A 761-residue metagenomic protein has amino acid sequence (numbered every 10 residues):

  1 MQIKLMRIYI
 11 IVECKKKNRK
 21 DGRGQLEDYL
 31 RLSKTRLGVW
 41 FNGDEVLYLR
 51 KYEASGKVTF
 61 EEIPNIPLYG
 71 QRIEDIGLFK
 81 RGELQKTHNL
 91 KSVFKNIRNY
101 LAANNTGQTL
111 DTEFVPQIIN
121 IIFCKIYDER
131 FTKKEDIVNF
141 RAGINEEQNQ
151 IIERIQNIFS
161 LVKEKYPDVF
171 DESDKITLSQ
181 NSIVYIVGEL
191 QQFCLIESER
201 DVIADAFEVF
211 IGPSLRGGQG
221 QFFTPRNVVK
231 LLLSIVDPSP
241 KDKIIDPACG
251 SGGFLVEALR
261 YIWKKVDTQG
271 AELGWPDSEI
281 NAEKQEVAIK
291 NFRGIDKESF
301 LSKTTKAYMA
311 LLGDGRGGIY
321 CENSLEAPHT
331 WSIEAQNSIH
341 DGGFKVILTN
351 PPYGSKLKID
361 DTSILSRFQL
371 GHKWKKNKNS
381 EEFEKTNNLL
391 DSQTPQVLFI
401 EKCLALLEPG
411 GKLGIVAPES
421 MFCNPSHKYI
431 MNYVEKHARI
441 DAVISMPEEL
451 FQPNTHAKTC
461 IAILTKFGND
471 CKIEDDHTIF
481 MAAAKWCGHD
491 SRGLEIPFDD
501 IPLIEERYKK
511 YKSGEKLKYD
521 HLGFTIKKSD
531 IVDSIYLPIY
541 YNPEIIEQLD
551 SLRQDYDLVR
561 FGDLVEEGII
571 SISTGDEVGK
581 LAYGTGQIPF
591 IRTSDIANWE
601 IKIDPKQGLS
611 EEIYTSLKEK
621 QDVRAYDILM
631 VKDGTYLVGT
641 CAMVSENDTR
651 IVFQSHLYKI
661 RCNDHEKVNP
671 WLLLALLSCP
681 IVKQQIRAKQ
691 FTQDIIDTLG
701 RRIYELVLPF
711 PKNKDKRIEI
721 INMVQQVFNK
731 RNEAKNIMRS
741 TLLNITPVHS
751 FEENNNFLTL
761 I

Functional and structural regions predicted by a protein language model:
M1-L37, L47-R81: A short, conserved, highly charged catalytic patch centered on acidic carboxylates
T109, I119, F123-P213: Long recognition/docking surfaces used for binding and targeting
Q221-T349, G354-K358, A417-S420, I430-M431 (+1 more regions): Conserved S-adenosyl-L-methionine
S299, E382-L450, T455-I463: Conserved Class I SAM-dependent methyltransferase catalytic core
A462, R650-Y658, Q690-K716: A short glycine-rich beta-alpha junction/loop motif
Y508-G579, K712-I761: Non-catalytic DNA-recognition/assembly elements of restriction-modification systems
G562-G579, S594-A625: Sequence-specific dsDNA recognition surfaces
R592, E619-Q621, I628-L677: A short beta-sheet element
